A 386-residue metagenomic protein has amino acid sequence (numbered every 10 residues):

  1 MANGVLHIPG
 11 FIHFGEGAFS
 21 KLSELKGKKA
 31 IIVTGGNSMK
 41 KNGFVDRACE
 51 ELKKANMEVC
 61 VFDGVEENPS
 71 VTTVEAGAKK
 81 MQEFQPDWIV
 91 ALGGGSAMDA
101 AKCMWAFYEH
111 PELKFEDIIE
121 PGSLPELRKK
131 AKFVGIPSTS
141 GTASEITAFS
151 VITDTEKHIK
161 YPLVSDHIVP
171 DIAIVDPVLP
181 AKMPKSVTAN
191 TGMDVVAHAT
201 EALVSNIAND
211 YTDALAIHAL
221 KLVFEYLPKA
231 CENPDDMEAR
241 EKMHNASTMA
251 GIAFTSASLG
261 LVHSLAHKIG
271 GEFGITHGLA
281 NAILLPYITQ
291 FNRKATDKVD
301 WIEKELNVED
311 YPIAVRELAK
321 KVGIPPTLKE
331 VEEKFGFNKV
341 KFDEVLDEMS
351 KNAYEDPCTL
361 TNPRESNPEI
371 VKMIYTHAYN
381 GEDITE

Functional and structural regions predicted by a protein language model:
M1-W88: ATP/NTP phosphate-donor binding region
S23, D46-C49, C60, E75-A78 (+13 more regions): Predominant activation on well-ordered alpha-helical scaffold segments within soluble catalytic domains
T72-V178: Glycine/threonine-rich beta-strand-loop-alpha-helix active-site module that forms ligand/phosphate-binding
G141, T248-N281, D356-L360: Glycine-rich phosphate/pyrophosphate-binding beta-alpha loops
F149-S256, E369: Carboxylate- and glycine-rich phosphate/diphosphate-binding segment that chelates Mg2+/Mn2+
E272-V345, I384: Gly/Pro-rich interdomain helix-loop hinge
D343-E386: Short, amphipathic C-terminal "tail helix"
